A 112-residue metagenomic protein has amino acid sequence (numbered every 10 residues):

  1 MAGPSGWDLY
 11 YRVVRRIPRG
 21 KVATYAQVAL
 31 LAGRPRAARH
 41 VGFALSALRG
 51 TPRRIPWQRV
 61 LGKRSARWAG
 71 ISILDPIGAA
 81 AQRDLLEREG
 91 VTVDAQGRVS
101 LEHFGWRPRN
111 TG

Functional and structural regions predicted by a protein language model:
M1-G112: Nucleic acid-binding interface residues in structured DNA/RNA-binding domains, emphasizing the DNA-engaging scaffolds
